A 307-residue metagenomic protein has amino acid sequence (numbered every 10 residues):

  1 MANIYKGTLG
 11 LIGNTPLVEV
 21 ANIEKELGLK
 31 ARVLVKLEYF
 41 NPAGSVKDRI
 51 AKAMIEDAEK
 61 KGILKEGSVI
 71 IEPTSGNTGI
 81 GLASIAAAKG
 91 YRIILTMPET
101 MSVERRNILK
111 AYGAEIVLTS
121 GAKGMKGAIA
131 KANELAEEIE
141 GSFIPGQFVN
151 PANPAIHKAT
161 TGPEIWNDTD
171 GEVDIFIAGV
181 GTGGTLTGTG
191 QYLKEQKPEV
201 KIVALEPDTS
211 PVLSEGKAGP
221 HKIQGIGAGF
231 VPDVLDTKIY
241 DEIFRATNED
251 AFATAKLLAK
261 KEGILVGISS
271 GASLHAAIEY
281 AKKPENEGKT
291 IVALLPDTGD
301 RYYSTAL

Functional and structural regions predicted by a protein language model:
M1-L307: PLP-dependent amino-acid enzyme catalytic core
